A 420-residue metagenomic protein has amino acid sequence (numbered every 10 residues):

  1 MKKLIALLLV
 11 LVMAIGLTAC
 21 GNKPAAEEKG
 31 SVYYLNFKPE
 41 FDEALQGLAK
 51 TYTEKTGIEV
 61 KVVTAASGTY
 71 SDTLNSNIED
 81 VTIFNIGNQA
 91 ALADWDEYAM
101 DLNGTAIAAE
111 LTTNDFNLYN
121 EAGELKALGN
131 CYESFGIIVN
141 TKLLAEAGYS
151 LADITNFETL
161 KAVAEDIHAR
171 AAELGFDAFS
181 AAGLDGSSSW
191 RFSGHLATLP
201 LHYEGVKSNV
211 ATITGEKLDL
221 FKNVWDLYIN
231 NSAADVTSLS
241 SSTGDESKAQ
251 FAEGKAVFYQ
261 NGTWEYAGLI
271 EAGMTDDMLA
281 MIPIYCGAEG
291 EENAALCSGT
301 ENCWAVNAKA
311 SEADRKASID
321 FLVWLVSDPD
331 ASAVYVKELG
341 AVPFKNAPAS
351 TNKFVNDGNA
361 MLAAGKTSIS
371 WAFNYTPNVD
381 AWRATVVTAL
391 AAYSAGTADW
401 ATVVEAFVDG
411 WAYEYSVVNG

Functional and structural regions predicted by a protein language model:
A6-L7, C20-A91, I107, A288-E291 (+5 more regions): Conserved N-terminal structural module of periplasmic/extracytoplasmic solute-binding proteins
K23-Y33, T53-K55, G123-E124, A145 (+1 more regions): Immediate post-signal peptide segment of exported/extracytoplasmic ligand-binding proteins
K55, A147, A272-E338: Extracytoplasmic/periplasmic substrate-recognition and gating elements
G87-V139, A280-P283: Hinge/lid segment of periplasmic solute-binding proteins
D101-N114, A178-G186, L201-N223, E271-G273 (+2 more regions): Short, solvent-exposed loop/beta-turn-alpha elements that line the ligand-binding surface or hinge of extracytoplasmic
K126-N130, F135, K161-A211, A256: Extracytoplasmic/periplasmic solute-binding protein
A145, A169, D330, F344 (+2 more regions): Conserved C-terminal helix/tail region of periplasmic/extracytoplasmic solute-binding proteins
A164-E165, V210-S241: Glycine-centered hinge/linker elements that transmit conformational signals in sensory and ligand-binding systems
